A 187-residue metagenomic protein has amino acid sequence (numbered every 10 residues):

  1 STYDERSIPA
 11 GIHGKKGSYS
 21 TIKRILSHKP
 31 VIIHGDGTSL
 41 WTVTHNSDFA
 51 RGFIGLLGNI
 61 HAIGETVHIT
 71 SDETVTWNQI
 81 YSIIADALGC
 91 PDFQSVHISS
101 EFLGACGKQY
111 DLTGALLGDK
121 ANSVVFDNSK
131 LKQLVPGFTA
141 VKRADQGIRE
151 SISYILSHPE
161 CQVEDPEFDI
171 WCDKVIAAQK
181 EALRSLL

Functional and structural regions predicted by a protein language model:
S1-L40, N46, I84: NAD(P)-dependent short-chain dehydrogenase/reductase
L40, K120-S123: Glycine/small-residue-rich pyrophosphate-binding loop that anchors the diphosphate of NDP-sugar donors
T42-F49, R143: A conserved structural motif in NAD(P)-dependent oxidoreductases
V43, T74, V125, V141: Short aromatic/basic micro-patch
G55-L116, N128, L134, E150 (+3 more regions): Mid/C-terminal beta-alpha module of Rossmann-like enzyme folds, strongest in SDR-family dehydrogenases/epimerases
A121, D127, L131, R143-I148: A conserved mid-domain beta-alpha-beta active-site/ligand-binding segment of alpha/beta enzyme cores
Q133-A140: Aromatic-glycine-rich donor-binding/catalytic loop that engages nucleotide-sugar donors across glycosyltransferases
